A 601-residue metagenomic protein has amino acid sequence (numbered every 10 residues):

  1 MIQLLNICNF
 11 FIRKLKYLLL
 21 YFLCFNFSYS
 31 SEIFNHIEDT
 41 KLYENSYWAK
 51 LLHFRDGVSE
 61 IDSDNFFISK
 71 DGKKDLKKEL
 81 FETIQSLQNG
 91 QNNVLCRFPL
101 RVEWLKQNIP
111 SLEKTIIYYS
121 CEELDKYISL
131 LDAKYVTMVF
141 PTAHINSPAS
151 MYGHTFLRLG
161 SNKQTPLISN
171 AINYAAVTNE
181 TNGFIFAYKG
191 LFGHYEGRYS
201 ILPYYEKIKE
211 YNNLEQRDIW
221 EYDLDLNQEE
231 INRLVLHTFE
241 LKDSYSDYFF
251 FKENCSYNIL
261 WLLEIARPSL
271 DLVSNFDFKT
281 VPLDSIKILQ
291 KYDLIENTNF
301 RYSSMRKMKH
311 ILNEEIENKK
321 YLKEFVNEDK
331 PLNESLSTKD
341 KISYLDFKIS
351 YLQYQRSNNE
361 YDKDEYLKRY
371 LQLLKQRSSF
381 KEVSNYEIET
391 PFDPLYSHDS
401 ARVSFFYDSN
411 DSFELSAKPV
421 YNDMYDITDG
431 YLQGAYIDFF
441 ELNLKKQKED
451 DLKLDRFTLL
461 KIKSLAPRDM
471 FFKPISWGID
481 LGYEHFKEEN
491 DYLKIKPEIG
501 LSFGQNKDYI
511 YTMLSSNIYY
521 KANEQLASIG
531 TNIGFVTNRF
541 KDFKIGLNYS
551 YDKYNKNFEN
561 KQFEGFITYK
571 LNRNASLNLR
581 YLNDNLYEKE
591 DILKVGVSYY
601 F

Functional and structural regions predicted by a protein language model:
S59-L131: Low-complexity, highly charged intrinsically disordered N-terminal segments that act as targeting/localization
D132-L214, A417, Y436, K446-D455 (+1 more regions): Glycine-rich catalytic cores of cysteine/serine-nucleophile enzymes that process amide/ester linkages in cell-envelope
Y205-K279, Y581, L586: Active-site nucleophile-His-acid catalytic modules used for acyl/amide transfer and hydrolysis across diverse enzymes
K252, S256, N299-G434: Outer-membrane beta-barrel initiation region
F406-N410, V420-N422, N443-Q447, I462 (+5 more regions): Outer-membrane beta-barrel pore domains and translocons
L415-A417, K589-F601: Outer-membrane beta-barrel "beta-signal"
D423-G430, S464-F472, S502-M513, R539-L547 (+2 more regions): Repeated loop/turn-to-beta-strand initiation elements of outer-membrane beta-barrel proteins
Y492-K553: Detector for outer-membrane/organellar transmembrane beta-barrel domains, recognizing the amphipathic beta-strand
